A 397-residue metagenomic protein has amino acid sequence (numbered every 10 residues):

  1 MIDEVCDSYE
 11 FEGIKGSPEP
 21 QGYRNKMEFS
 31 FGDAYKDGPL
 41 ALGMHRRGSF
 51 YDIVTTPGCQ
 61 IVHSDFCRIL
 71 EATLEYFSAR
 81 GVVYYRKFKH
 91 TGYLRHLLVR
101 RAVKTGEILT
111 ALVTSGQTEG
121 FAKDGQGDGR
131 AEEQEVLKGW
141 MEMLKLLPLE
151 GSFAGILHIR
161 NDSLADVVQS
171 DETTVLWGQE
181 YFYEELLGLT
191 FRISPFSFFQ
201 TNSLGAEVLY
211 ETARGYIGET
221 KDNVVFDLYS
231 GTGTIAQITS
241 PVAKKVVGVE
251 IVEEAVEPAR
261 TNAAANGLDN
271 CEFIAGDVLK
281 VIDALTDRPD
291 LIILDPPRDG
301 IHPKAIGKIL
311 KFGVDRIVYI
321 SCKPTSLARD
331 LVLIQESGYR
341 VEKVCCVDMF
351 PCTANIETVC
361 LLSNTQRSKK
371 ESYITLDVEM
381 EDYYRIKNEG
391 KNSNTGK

Functional and structural regions predicted by a protein language model:
M1-R86, K104: Extended interfacial segments that mediate partner engagement and assembly in macromolecular machines
E12-P20, K87-F88, L94-H96, R100 (+1 more regions): Short, solvent-exposed loop/turn elements at beta->coil junctions and helix N-caps that rim active or binding pockets
N25, G106-I108, D222-N223: Nucleotide donor/acceptor-binding cores
S30-G32, R47, R100, V113-S115 (+2 more regions): Solvent-exposed residues in well-ordered beta-strands and their adjoining turns, especially edge/terminal strands
F31-Y35, R101-V103, R160, D348 (+1 more regions): Short, low-complexity Ser/Thr-rich regulatory SLiMs
Y51-F88, G92-R95, G116-T118, D124-G155: Internal alpha/beta scaffold segment
V99, G106-S115, T190-S194, L291: Short, aliphatic-rich beta-strand segments
E119-K397: Rossmann-like S-adenosyl-L-methionine
